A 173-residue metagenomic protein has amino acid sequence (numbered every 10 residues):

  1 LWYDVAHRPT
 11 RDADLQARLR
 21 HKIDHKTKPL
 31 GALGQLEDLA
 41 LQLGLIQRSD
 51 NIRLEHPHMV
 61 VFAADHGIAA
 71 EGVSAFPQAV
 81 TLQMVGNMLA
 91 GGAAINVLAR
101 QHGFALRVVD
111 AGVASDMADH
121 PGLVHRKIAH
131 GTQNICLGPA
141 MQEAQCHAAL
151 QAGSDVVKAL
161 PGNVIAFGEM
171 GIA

Functional and structural regions predicted by a protein language model:
L1-A173: N-terminal loops that bind phosphate or other acidic moieties and the adjacent beta-alpha structural core
